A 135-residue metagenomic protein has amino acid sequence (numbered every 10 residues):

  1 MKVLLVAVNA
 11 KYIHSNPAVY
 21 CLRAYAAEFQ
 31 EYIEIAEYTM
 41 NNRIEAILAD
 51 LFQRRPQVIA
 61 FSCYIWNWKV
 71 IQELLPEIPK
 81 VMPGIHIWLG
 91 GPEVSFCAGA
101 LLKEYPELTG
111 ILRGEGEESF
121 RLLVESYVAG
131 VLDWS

Functional and structural regions predicted by a protein language model:
K2, A18, L22-S135: Glycine-rich beta-alpha loop elements in corrinoid/cobalamin-binding modules across cobalamin-dependent enzymes
K2-K11: Nucleotide-activated donor-dependent transferases that construct or modify glycoconjugates
K11-Y12, Y64: Short acidic-aromatic active-site loops that bind/stabilize oxyanions
Y12-A18: Short N-terminal binding/cap micro-motifs at the start of the first secondary-structure element
